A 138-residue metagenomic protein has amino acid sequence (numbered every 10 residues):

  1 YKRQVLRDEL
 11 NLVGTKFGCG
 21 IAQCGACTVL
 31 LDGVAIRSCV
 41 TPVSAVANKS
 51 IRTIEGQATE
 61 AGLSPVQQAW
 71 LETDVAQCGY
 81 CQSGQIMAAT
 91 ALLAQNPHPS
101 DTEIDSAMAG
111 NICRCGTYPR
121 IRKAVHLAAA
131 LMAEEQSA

Functional and structural regions predicted by a protein language model:
R3-A138: Signature of N-terminal electron-transfer/Fe-S-associated modules in redox systems
